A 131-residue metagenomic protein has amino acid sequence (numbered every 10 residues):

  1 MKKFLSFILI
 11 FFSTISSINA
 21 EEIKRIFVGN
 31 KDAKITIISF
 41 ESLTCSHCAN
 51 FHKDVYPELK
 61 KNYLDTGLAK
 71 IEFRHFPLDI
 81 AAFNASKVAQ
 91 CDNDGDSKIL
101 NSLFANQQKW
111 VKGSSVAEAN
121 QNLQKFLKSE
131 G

Functional and structural regions predicted by a protein language model:
F4-T14: Sec-dependent N-terminal signal peptides
I15-A20: Sec/Tat signal peptide C-region and signal peptidase I cleavage site
E21-I35: A short beta-strand-turn-helix
T36, E41-T44: Short pre-active-site segment immediately N-terminal to redox-active cysteine/selenocysteine motifs in thiol-based
E41, A49-K128: Structural alpha/beta surface segment adjacent to cysteine/selenocysteine redox centers across thiol/disulfide enzymes
